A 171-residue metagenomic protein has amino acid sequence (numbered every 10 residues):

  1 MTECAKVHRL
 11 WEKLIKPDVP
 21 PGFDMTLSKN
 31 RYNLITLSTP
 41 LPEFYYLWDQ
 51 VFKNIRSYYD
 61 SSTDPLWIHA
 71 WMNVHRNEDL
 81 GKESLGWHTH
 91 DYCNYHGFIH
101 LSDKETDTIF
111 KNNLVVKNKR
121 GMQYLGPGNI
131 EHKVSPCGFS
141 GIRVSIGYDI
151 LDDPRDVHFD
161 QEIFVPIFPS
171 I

Functional and structural regions predicted by a protein language model:
M1-D64, F164, I171: Non-heme Fe(II)/2-oxoglutarate
D60-F159, I163: Catalytic core of non-heme Fe(II) oxygenases with the double-stranded beta-helix
N129, S170-I171: Eukaryotic C-terminal
